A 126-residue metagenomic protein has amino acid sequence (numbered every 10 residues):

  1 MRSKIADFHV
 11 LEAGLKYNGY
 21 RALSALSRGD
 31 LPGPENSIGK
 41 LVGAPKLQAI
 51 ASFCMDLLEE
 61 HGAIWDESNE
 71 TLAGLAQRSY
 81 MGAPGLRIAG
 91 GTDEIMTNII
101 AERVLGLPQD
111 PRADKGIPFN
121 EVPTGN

Functional and structural regions predicted by a protein language model:
M1-N126: Alpha-helical interface subdomain recognition
